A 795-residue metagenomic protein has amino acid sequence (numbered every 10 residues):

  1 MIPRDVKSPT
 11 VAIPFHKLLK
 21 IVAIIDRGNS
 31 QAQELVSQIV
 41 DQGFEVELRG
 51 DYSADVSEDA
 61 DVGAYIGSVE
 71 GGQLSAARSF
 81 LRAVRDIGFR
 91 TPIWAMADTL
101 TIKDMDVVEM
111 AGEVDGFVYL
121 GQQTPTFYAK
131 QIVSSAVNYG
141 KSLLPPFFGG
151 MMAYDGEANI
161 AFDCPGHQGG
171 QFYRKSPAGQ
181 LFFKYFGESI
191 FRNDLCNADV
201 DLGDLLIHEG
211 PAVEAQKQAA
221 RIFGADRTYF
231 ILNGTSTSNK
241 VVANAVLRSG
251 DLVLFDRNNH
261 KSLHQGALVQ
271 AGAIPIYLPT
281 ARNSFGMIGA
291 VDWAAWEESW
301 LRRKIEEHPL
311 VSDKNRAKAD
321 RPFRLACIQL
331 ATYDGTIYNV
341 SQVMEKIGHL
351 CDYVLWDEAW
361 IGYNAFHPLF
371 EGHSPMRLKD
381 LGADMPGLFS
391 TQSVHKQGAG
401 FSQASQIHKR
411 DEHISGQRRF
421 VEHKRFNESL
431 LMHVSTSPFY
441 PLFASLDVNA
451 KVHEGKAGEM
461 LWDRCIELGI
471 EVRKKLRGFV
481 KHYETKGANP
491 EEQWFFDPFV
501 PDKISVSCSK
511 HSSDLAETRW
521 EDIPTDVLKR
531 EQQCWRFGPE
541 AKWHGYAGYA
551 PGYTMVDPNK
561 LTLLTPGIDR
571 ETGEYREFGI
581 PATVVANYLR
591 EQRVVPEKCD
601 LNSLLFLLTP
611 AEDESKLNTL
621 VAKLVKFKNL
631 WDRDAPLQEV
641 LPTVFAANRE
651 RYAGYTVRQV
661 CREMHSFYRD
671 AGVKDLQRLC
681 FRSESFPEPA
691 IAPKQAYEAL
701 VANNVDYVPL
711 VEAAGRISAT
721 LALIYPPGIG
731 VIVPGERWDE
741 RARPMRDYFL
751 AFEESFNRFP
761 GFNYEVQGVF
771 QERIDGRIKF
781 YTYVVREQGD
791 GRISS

Functional and structural regions predicted by a protein language model:
I2-L19, V40-G43, S53-Y65, S75-R78 (+8 more regions): Non-catalytic terminal extensions of PLP-dependent enzymes
P9-S30, L35-V40, F44-L48, L268: Conserved acidic segment of CheY-like receiver
L19-V22, T228, V253, A326: Conserved hydrophobic helix-helix packing surfaces used for dimerization/oligomerization
A23-S30, G50-D51, I66-G71, M96-L100 (+4 more regions): Structural motif
G28-L35, L74, L100-D106, S262-L263: Short, charged/polar "capping" segments at the starts of alpha-helices and the immediately preceding loops
E47-Y52, S57, R78-R90, M105-V107 (+3 more regions): Conserved PLP-enzyme active-site core in the AAT-like
A60-I66, V114-V118, D226, D251 (+3 more regions): Conserved acidic residues
P177-Q270, I276: Long, structured ligand/cofactor-binding scaffold of large enzymes
